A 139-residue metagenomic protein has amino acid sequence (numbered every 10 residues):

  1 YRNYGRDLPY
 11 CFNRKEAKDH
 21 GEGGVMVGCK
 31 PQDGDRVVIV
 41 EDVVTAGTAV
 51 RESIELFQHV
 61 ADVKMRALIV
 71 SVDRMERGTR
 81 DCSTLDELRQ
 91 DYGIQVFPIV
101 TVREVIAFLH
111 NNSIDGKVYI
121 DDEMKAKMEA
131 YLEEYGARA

Functional and structural regions predicted by a protein language model:
Y1-V37, T48-E52: Short, glycine/charge-rich flexible loops or terminal/linker lids adjacent to PRPP-binding catalytic cores
N13, V40, I69-S71: Short hydrophobic segments within beta-strands
V38-I39, K64: Conserved beta-strand segments that form the floor/walls of ligand-binding pockets within enzyme and binding domains
D42, G47: Conserved G/P- and acidic residue-centered "switch" motifs that form tight phosphate/ATP-binding loops in soluble
E55-A139: PRPP-dependent phosphoribosyltransferase catalytic core
